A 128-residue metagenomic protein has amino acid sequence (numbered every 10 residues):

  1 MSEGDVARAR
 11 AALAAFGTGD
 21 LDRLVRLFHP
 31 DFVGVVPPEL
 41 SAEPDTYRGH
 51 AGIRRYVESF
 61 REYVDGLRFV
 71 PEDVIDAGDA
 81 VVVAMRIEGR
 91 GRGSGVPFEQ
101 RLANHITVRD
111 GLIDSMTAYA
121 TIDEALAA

Functional and structural regions predicted by a protein language model:
M1-A128: C-terminal and inter-domain tail/linker signature
